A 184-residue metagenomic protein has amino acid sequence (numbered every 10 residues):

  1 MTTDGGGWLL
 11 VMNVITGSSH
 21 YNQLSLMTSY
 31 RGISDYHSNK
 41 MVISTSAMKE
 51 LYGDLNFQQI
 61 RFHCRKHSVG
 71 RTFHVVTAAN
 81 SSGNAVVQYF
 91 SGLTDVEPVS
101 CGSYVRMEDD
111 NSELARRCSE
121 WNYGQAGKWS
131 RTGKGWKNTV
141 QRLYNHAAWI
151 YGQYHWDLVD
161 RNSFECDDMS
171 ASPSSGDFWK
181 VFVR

Functional and structural regions predicted by a protein language model:
M1-R184: Mature extracellular or lumenal effector domains of secreted proteins and single-pass membrane receptors/adhesion
